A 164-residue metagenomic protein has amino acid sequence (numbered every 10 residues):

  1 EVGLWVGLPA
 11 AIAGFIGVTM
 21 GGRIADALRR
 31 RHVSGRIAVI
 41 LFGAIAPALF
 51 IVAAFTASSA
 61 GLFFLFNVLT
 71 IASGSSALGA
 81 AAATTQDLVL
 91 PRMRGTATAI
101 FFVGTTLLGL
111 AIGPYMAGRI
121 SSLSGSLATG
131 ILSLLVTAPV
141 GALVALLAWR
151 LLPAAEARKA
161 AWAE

Functional and structural regions predicted by a protein language model:
E1-A13, T129-L132: Loop-to-transmembrane helix entry
G3-L4, L41, G95, A99-I100 (+1 more regions): Conserved glycine-rich helix-kink/hinge and helix-boundary motifs of the Major Facilitator Superfamily
G17-V33, S121: Helix-to-loop junctions at the C-terminal end of transmembrane segments in multipass secondary transporters
V18, L88-S124: A late C-terminal transmembrane helix in Major Facilitator Superfamily
R30, W149-E164: Intrinsic disorder in cytosolic terminal tails and internal cytosolic loops of multi-pass membrane transporters
V33-A81: C-terminal transmembrane helical hairpin of 12-TM major facilitator-type secondary transporters
G35-A38, G118-A138: A membrane-interface helix-boundary motif in multi-pass transporters
I45-L49, L135-A142: Small-residue-rich packing faces within the transmembrane alpha-helices of Major Facilitator Superfamily
